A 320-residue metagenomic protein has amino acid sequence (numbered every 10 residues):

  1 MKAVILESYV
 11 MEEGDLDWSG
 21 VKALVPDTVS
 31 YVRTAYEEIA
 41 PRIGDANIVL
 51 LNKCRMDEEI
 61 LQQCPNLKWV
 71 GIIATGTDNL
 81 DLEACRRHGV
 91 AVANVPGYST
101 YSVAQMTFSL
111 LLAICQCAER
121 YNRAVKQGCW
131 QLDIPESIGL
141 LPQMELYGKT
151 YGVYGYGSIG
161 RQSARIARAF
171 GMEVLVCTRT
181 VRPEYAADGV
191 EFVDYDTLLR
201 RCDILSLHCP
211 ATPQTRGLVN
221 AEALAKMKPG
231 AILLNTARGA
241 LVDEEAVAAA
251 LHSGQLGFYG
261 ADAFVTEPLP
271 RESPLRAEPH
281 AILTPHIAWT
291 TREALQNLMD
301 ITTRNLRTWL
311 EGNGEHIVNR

Functional and structural regions predicted by a protein language model:
M1-A46, L175: N-terminal glycine-/charge-rich "phosphate-binding" loop or analogous flexible N-terminal tail
V32, I73-A74, V90-Y101, T178 (+1 more regions): Short beta->alpha connector loops at strand-helix junctions that form conserved, small/polar/Pro-enriched
A46, C64, C202: An anion/phosphate-binding loop that grips the pyrophosphate of nucleotide cofactors and donors
E58-L61, R179-P274: Rossmann-like adenosine-cofactor binding region
H88, P96-T150, E184: Phosphate-binding beta-alpha-beta segment of Rossmann-like dinucleotide-binding domains, i.e., the NAD(P)
V92, G230-R320: Rossmann-like dinucleotide-binding domain for NAD(H)/NADP(H)
Y156-G157: Glycine-rich Rossmann-fold phosphate-binding loop(s) that bind the pyrophosphate of adenine dinucleotide cofactors
G160-R161: N-terminal Rossmann-fold NAD(P) dinucleotide-binding loop
